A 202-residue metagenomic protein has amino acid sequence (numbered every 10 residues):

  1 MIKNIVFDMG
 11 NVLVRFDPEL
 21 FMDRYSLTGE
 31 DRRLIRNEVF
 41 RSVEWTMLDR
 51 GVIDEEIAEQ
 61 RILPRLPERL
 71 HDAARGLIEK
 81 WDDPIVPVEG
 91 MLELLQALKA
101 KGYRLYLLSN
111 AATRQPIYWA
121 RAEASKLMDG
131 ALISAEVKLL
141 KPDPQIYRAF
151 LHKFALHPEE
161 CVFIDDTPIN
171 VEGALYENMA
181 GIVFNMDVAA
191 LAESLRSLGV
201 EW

Functional and structural regions predicted by a protein language model:
M1-K3, A112-W202: Asp-based, Mg2+/Mn2+-dependent phosphohydrolase catalytic module
M1-R41, Y176: Active-site neighborhood of HAD-like aspartate-dependent phosphohydrolases
D8-N11, G51, L107, A131 (+1 more regions): Generic structural signal for small/hydrophobic residues in well-ordered secondary structure, especially within
D17-P18, G90, A111: Acidic donor-diphosphate engagement hotspot in glycosyltransferases and nucleotidyltransferases that stabilizes
M22, L92-Q96, V171: Short amphipathic alpha-helical segments and helix-helix/interface helices
D31-F40, E44-M47, L63, L77-E89: Helical cap/lid subdomains and adjacent loops of hydrolase enzymes that gate the active-site channel and determine
W45-L77: A metal-dependent, Asp-based hydrolase signature
D72-Y106, P144: Short, acidic loop-to-helix structural element flanking the phosphoryl-transfer center in phosphate-processing enzymes
